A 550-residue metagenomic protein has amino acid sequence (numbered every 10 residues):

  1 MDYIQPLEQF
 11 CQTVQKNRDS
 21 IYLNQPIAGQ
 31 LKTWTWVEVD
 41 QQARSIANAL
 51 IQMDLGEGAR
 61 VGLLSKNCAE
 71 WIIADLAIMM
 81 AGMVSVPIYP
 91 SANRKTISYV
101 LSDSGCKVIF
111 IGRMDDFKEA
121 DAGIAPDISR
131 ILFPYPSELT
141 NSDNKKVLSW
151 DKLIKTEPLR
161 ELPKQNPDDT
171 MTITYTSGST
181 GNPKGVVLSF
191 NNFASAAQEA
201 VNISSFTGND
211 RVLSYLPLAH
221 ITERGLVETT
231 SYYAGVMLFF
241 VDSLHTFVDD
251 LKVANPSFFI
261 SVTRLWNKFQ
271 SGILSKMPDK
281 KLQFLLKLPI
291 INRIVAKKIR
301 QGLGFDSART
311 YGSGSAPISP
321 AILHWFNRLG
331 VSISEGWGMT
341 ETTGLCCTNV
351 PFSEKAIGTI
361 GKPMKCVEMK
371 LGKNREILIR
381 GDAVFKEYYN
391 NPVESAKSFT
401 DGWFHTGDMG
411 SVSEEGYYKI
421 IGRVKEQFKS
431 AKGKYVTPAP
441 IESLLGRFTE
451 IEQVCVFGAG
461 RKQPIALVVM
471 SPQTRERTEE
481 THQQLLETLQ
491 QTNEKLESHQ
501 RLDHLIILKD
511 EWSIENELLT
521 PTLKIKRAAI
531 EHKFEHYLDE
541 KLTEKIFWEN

Functional and structural regions predicted by a protein language model:
R18-I21, T156-Y175, N182, S205-R211: Conserved pre-ATP/AMP-binding loop-to-beta segment of ANL
Y22-C68, I72, L76, N93-S98 (+2 more regions): Conserved AMP-binding/adenylate-forming core of the ANL superfamily
T33-V37, M171-A197: Conserved AMP-binding A3 loop
M53, M80-K152, P472: Structural core segment of the AMP-binding/adenylate-forming
D115-P167, I273-G302: ANL superfamily adenylate-forming
A194-R211, L218-K298, S307, S332: Conserved AMP-binding/adenylation subdomain of ANL enzymes
P363-S430, R447: Conserved ATP-binding/catalytic segment of the ANL
F428, Q453-C455, Q491-N550: Conserved C-terminal "lid"/linker of ANL adenylate-forming enzymes
